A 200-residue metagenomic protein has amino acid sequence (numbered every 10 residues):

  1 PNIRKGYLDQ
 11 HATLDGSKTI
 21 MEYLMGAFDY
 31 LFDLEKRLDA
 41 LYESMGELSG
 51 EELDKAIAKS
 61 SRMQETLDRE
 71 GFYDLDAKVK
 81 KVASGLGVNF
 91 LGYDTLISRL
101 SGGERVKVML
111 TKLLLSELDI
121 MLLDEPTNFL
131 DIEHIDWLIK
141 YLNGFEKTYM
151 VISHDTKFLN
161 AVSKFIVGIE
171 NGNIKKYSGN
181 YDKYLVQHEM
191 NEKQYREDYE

Functional and structural regions predicted by a protein language model:
P1-Y199: ABC ATP-binding cassette signature C-motif
